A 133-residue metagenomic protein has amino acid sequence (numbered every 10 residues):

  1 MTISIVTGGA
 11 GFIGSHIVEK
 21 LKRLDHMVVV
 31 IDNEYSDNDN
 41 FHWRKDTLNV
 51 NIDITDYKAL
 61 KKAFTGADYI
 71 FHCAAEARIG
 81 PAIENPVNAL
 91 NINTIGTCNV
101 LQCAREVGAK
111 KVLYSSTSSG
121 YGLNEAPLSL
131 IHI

Functional and structural regions predicted by a protein language model:
M1-L130: N-terminal Rossmann-like NAD(P)+-binding domain of SDR-like oxidoreductases, especially those catalyzing
